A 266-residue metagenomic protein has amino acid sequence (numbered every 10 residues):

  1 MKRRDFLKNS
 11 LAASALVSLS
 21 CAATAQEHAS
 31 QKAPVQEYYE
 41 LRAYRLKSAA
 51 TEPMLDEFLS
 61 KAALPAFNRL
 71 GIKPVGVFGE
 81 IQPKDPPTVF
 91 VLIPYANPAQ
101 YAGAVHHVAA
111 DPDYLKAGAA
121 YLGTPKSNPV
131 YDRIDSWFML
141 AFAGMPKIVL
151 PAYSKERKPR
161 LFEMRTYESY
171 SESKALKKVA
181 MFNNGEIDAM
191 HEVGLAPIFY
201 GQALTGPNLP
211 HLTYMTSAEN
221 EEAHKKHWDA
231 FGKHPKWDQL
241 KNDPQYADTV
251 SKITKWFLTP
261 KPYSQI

Functional and structural regions predicted by a protein language model:
D5-A25: N-terminal export signals
L19-A33, L64-F90, A96, N184-T213 (+1 more regions): Short, glycine- and small/hydrophobic-rich beta-strand elements in well-ordered beta-sheets
Q36-K47: Acidic/histidine-rich, surface-exposed loop or edge segments in extracytoplasmic proteins
R45, A141-E221: Surface-exposed interaction/gating patches
R45-L55, K61-R69, P74-K155, S171 (+1 more regions): Hydrophobic, ordered structural segments
L59-S60, N183: Short alpha-helical elements within RNA-binding folds
K255, T259-Q265: Short, low-complexity, Pro/Ser/Thr/Gly-rich segments in the mature regions of secreted, periplasmic
